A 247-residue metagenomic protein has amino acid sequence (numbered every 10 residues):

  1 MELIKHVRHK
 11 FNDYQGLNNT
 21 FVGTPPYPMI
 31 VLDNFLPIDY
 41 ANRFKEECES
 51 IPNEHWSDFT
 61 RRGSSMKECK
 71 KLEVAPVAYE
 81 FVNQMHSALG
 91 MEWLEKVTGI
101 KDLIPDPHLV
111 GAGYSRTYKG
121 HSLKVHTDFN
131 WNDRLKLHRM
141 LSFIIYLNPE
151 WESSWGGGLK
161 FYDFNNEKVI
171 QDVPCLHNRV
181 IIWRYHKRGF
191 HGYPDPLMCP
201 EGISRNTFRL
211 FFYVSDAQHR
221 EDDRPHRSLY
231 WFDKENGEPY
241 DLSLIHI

Functional and structural regions predicted by a protein language model:
M1-K10, K160-F161, R184: Compositionally biased, low-hydrophobicity segments enriched in charged and small polar residues
L3, H9-T98: Non-heme Fe(II)/2-oxoglutarate
V74-H86, G90-R227: Catalytic core of non-heme Fe(II) oxygenases with the double-stranded beta-helix
Y230-W231: Charged, low-complexity intrinsically disordered regions
K234-N236: Charged, amphipathic alpha-helical linkers/stalks
E238-L242: Short, intrinsically disordered, charge-balanced linker/junction segments flanking boundaries in proteins
I245-I247: Conserved small/polar residues in nucleotide/adenosyl-binding loops
